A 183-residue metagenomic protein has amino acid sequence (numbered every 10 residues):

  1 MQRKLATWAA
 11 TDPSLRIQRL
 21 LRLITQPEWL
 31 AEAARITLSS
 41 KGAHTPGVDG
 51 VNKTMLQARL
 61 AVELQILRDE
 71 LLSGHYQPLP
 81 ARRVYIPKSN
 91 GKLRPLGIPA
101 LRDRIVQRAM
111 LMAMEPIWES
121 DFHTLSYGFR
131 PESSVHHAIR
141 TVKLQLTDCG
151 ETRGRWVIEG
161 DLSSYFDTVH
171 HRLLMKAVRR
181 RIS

Functional and structural regions predicted by a protein language model:
M1-S183: Non-catalytic terminal/accessory segments
